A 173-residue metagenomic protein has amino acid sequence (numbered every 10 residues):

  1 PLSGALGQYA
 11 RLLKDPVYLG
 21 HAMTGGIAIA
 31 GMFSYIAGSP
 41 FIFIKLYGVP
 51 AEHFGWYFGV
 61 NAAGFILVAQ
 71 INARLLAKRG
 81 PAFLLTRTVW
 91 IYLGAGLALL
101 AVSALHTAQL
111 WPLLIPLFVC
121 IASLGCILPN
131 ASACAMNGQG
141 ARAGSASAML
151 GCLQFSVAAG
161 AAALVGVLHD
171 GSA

Functional and structural regions predicted by a protein language model:
P1-A22: Juxtamembrane intracellular "pre-TM" segments in multi-pass secondary transporters
I27-I36, I44, G64, L124: Conserved extracellular-gate-facing transmembrane-helix segments in secondary transporters
A37-H53: Short amphipathic helix-loop junctions that connect adjacent transmembrane helices in Major Facilitator Superfamily/SLC
A51-G59, A148: Small-residue hotspots at the loop-to-helix junctions and early N-terminal turns of transmembrane alpha-helices
W56-F65, Q154: Transmembrane alpha-helical segments of major facilitator superfamily
L67-L84, H169: Helix-to-loop junctions at the C-terminal end of transmembrane segments in multipass secondary transporters
F83-N130: C-terminal transmembrane helical hairpin of 12-TM major facilitator-type secondary transporters
A122, S132-G171: A late C-terminal transmembrane helix in Major Facilitator Superfamily
